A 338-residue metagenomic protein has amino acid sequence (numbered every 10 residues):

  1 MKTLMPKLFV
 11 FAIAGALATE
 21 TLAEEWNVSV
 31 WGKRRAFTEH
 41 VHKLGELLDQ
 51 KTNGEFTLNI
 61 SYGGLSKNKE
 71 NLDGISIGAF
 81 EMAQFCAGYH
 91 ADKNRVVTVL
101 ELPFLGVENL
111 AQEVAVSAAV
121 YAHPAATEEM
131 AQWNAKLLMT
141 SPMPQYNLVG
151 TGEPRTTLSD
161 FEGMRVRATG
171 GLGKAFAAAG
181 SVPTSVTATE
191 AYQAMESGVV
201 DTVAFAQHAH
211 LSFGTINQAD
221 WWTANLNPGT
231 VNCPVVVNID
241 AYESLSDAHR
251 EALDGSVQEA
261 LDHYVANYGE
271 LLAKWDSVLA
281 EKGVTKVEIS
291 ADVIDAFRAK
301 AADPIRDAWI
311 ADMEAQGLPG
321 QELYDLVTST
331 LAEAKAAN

Functional and structural regions predicted by a protein language model:
M1, A23-E24: Absolute protein N-terminus
M1-F9: Bacterial N-terminal signal peptides that target proteins for export
F9-I13, L17: Hydrophobic alpha-helical targeting segments used for export or membrane insertion
L17-A23: Sec/Tat signal peptide C-region and signal peptidase I cleavage site
E24-E113, Y121, A126-N338: N-terminal secretory/targeting leader peptides
